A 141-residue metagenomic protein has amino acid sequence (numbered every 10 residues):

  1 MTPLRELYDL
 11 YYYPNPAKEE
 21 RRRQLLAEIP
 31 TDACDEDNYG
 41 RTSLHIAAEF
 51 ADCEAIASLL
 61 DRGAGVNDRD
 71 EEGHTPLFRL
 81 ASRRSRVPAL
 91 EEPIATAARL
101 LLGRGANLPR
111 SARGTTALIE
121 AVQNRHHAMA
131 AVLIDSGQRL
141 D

Functional and structural regions predicted by a protein language model:
M1-Y13, A131-D141: Ankyrin-repeat-protein effector appendages
T2-Y12, D35-S43, R69-R86, S111-A117: Ankyrin-repeat boundary/"N-cap" motif
P3-L4, K18-R22, L26, I94-A98: Short amphipathic alpha-helical segments that mediate assembly, nucleic-acid/protein binding, or membrane association
L4-L7, L26, L44, L59-L60 (+5 more regions): Generic leucine side-chain signal with a strong bias for well-ordered alpha-helical environments
L10-A17, I46-D52, R79-I94, E120-H126: Ankyrin repeat A-helix N-terminal signature
Q24-D32, A57-G65, A97-N107, V132-R139: Ankyrin repeat domain, specifically the short helix-to-loop turn at the C-terminus of the second helix of each repeat
D37-D61: Short, charged, low-hydrophobicity "junction" segments
